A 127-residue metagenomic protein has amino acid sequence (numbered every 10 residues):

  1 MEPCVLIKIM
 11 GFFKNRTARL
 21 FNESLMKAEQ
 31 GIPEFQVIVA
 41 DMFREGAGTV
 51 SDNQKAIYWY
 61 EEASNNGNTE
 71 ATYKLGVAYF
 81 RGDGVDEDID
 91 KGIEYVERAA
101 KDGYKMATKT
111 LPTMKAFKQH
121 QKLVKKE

Functional and structural regions predicted by a protein language model:
F12, M106-E127: Terminal, low-structured helical/coil segments at or just beyond the last alpha-helical repeat
E29-I32, E45-A47, D52, N65-N68 (+3 more regions): Short helix-capping/linker turns of helical repeat alpha-solenoids
I38-E45, K74-R81, T113-F117: Hydrophobic face of amphipathic alpha-helices that form TPR/SEL1-like repeat modules and related alpha-solenoid
E87-K105, P112: TPR/TPR-like (Sel1-like) alpha-helical repeat modules
